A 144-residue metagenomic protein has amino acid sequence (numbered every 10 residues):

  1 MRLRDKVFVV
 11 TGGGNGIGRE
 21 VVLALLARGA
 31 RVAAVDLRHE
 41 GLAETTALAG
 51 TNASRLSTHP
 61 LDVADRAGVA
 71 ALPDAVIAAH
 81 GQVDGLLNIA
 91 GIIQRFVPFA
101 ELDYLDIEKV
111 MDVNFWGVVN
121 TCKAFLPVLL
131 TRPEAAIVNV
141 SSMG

Functional and structural regions predicted by a protein language model:
R2-A33: Canonical Rossmann dinucleotide-binding motif of NAD(H)/NADP(H)-dependent dehydrogenases/reductases, specifically
R28-E44: Conserved glycine-rich Rossmann-like NAD(P)H-binding loop of the short-chain dehydrogenase/reductase
H39-E40, P60-A71, Y104: The beta1-alpha1 cofactor-binding region of Rossmann-like NAD(H)/NADP(H)-dependent oxidoreductases
A90-R95: Conserved NAD(P)H cofactor-binding loop of Rossmann-fold oxidoreductase domains
V97-F99, D106-K109: Substrate-binding pocket helix/loop in short-chain dehydrogenase/reductase
C122-K123: A short, exposed helix-loop element centered on a Lys and neighboring polar residues
S142: Residue(s) in the substrate-gating loop at a strand-loop-helix junction that position the organic substrate next
